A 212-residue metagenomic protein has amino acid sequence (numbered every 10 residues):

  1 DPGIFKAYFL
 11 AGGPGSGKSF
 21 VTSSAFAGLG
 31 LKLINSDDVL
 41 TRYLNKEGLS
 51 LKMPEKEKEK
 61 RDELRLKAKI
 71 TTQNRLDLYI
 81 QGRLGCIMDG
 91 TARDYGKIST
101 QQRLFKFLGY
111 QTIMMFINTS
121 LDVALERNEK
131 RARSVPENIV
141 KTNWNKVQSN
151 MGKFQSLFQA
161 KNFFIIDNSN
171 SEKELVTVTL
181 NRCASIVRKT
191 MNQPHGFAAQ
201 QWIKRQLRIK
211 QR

Functional and structural regions predicted by a protein language model:
D1-F5, Y79-I80: Phosphate-binding P-loop
A7-F9: Short hydrophobic/aromatic beta-strand immediately N-terminal to the Walker A/P-loop
G13-P14: The conserved Walker
S19-L84, G96: Conserved substrate/cofactor phosphate-moiety recognition/catalytic segment in nucleotide-dependent phosphotransferases
G28, L121-R212: Conserved GTP-binding G-domain of TRAFAC-class P-loop NTPases and closely related GTPase folds
D38-T41, R93-D94, N118-V123, N170-K173: Conserved nucleotide-binding/hydrolysis micro-motifs of P-loop NTPases
D89-I98: Acidic, metal-coordinating catalytic cores used for nucleic-acid/nucleotide bond scission and strand-transfer chemistry
R93, K106-R127: Conserved phosphate-donor/acceptor-positioning beta-strand/loop module used by diverse small-molecule
